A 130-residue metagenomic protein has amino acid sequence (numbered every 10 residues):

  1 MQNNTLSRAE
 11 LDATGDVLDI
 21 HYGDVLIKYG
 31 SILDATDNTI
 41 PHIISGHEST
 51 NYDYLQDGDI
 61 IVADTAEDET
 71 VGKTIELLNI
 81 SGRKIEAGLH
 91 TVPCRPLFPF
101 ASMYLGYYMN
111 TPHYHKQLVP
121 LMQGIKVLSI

Functional and structural regions predicted by a protein language model:
M1-L11, D24-I60: Sequence-specific dsDNA recognition surfaces
L6-R8, R83-V92, V119-I130: A short glycine-rich beta-alpha junction/loop motif
D16: Short aromatic-glycine-enriched beta-strand elements
H21, H42-N110: A short beta-sheet element
Y22-V25, L121: Generic beta-structure capping elements
